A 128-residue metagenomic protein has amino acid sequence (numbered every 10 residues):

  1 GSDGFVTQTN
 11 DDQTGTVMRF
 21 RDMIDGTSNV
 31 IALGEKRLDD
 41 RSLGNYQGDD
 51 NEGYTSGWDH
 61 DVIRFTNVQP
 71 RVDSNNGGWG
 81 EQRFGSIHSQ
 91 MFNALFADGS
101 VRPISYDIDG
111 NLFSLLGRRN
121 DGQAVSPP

Functional and structural regions predicted by a protein language model:
G1-P128: Surface-exposed loop/linker segments characteristic of extracytoplasmic
